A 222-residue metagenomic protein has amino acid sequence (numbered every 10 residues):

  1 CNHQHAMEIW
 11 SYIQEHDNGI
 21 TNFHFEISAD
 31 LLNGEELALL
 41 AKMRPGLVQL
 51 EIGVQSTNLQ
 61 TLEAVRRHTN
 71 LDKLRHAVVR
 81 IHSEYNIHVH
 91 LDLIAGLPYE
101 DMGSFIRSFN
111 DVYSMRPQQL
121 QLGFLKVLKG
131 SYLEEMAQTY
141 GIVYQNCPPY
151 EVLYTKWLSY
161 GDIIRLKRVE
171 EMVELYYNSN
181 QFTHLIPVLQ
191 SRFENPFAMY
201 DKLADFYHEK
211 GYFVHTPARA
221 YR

Functional and structural regions predicted by a protein language model:
C1-L97: Conserved SAM/AdoMet-binding glycine-rich loop
I9-I13, R66-N70, S104-S108, E134-Y144: Short secondary-structure boundary/capping segments
G34-L40, P98-R116: Catalytic cores of alpha/beta
L37-T57, Q118-V127, L133-M136, V143-Q145: Non-cysteine beta-strand/loop elements that form the S-adenosyl-L-methionine
V78, V89-L91, P98, D111 (+2 more regions): Internal alpha/beta domain cores that form substrate/cofactor-binding pockets in large enzymes and binding proteins
P148-H184: C-terminal accessory region of radical SAM enzymes
E171-R222: Radical SAM enzyme core and accessory elements
